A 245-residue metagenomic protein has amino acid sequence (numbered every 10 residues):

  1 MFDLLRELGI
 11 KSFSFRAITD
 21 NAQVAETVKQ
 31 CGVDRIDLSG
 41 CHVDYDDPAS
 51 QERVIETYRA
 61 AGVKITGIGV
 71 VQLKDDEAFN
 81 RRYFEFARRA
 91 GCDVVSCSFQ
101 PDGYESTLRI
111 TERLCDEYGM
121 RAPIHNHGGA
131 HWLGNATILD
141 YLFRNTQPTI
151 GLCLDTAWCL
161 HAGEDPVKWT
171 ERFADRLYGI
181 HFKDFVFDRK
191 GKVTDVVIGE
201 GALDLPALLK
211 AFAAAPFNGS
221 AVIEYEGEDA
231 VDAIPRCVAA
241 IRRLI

Functional and structural regions predicted by a protein language model:
M1-G9, S14-D34, E77, G91 (+2 more regions): Histidine-acidic metal/acid-base catalytic patches
F13, S39-C41, V70-V71: Acidic/polar N-terminal loop/beta-strand segments that form early-domain functional surfaces
T19-A22, E26, R35, T57-L152 (+2 more regions): Active-site acidic/histidine proton-transfer and metal-coordination neighborhood in alpha/beta enzyme cores
D37-I55: Glycine-rich, proline-tolerant flexible connector loops at the mouths of alpha/beta enzymes
C41-H42, G128, F182-D184: Short, acidic/turn-prone active-site loops that include or flank metal/cofactor- and phosphate-binding residues
H42, K74, P101, V186 (+1 more regions): Flexible, active-site-proximal loop/turn residues at the rims of small-molecule/cofactor binding pockets and catalytic
Y45, Y104, R189: Short glycine-rich, flexible loops that bind phosphorylated cofactors or substrates
D46-E52, E77-N80, D232-A233: Metal-dependent catalytic neighborhoods of phosphoester/phosphodiester hydrolases
